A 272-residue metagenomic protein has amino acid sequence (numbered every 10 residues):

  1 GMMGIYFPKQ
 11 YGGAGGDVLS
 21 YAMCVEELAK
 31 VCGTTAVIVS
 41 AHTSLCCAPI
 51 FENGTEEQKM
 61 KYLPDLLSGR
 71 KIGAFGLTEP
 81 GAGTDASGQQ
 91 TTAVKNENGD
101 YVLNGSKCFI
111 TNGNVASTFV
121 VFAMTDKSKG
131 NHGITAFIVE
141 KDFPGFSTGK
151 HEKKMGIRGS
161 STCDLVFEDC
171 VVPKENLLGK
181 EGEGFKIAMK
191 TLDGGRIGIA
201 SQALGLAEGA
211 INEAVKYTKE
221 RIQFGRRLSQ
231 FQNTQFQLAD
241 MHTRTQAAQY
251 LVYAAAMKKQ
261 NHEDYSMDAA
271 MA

Functional and structural regions predicted by a protein language model:
G1-A41, N53-Q58, D65-R70, G83-G88 (+4 more regions): Alpha-helical interface subdomain recognition
G33, C108-N114, I157, D193-G198: Glycine-rich phosphate/pyrophosphate-binding beta-alpha loops
H42-I50: Well-ordered alpha-helical segments within folded domains of soluble proteins
F51-G54, V94, V121-T125, I138-E140 (+2 more regions): Short beta-strand-to-turn element immediately C-terminal to the catalytic PLP-Schiff-base lysine in fold type I
G81-T84, F109-N112, D126-S128, K154-S161: Short Gly/Pro-enriched turn/cap motifs at secondary-structure boundaries
G88-Q89, D142-P173: Flexible, small-/acidic-enriched active-site or ligand-binding loops
D100-T148: A short core secondary-structure module
